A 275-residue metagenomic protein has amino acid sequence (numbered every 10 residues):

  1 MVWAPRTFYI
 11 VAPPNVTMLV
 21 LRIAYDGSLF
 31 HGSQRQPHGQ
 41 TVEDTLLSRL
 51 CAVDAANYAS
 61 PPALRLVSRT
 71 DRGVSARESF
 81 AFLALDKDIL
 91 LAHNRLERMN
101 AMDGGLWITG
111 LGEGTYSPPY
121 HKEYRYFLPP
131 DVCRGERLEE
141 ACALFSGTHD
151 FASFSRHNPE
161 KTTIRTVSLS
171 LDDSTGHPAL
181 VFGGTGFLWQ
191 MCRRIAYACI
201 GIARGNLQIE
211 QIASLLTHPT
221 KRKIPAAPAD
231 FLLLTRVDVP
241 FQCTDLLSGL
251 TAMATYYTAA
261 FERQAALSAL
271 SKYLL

Functional and structural regions predicted by a protein language model:
I10-L275: Structured-RNA-binding interfaces characteristic of tRNA pseudouridine synthases
